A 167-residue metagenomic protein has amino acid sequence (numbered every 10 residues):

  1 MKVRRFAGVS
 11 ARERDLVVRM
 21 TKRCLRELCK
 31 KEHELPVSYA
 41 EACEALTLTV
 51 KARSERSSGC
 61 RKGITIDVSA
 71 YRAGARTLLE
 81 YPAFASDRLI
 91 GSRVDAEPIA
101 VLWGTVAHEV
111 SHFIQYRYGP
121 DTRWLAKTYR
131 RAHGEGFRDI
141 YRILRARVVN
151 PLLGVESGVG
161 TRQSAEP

Functional and structural regions predicted by a protein language model:
K2-V101, R117-P167: Metalloprotease/metallohydrolase-associated module, dominated by Zn2+-dependent proteases
G104-R117: Active-site recognition of the HExxH zinc-binding catalytic motif
